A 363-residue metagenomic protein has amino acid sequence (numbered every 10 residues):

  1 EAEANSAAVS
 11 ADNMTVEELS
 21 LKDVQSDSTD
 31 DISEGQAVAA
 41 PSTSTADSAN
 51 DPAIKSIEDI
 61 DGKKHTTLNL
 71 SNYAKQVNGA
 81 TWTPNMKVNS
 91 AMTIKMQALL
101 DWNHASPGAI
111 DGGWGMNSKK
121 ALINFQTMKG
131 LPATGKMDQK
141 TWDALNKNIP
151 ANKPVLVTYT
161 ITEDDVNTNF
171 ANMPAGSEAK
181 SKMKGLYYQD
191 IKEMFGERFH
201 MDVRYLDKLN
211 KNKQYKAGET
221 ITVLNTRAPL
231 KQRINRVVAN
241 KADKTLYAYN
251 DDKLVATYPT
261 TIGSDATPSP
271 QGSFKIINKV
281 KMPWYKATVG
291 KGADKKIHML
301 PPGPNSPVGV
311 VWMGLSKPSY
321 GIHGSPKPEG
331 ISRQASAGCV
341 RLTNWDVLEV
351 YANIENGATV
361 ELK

Functional and structural regions predicted by a protein language model:
A2-A109, N152-S181: Acidic, Ser/Thr/Pro/Gly-enriched interdomain connector segments
A80-S90, A105-G112, G130-P132, E178-L186 (+5 more regions): Second-shell loop/turn segments in exported
M92, A98-P107, W114-P132, D190-K216 (+4 more regions): LysM (lysin motif) carbohydrate-binding repeats in extracellular/periplasmic proteins that recognize
K95, N117, K140, P154-L156 (+10 more regions): Extracytoplasmic
N117-T162, D207-R236: Extracellular LysM carbohydrate-binding repeats and other cell-envelope/extracellular binding modules
M173-A175, A179-S181, D190, R198-V203 (+1 more regions): Intrinsically disordered, low-complexity, Pro/Ser/Thr/Asn/Gly/Ala-rich spacer/linker segments adjacent to signal
K231-S325: Gly/Pro-biased beta-strand-loop elements
K295-K363: Exported/periplasmic cell-wall-interacting domains
